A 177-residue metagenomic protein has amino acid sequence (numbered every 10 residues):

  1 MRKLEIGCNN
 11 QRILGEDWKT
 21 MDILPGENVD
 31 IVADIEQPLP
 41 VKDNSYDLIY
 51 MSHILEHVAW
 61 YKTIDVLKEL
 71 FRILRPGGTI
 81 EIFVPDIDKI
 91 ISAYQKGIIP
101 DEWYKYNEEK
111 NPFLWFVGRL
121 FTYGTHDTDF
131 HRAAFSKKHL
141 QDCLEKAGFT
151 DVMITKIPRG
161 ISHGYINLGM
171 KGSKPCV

Functional and structural regions predicted by a protein language model:
M1-L4, I13-G15, S136, D151-T155: Short amphipathic alpha-helical surface micro-motifs
R2-I90, G172-P175: Conserved SAM-binding loop
Y61-D65, E69, R75, T79-P175: S-adenosyl-L-methionine-dependent methyltransferase catalytic module, highlighting the catalytic core
